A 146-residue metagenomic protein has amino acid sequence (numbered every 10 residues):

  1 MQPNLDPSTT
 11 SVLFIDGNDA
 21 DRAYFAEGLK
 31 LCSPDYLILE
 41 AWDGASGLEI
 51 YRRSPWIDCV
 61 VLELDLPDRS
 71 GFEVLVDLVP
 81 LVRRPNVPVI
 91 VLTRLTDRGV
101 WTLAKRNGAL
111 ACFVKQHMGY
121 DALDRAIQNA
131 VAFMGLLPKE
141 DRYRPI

Functional and structural regions predicted by a protein language model:
D6-A20, F25-L29, E40, V60: Conserved acidic segment of CheY-like receiver
D16, L62-D65, T93: Active-site residues of response regulator receiver
E40-C59: Acidic, metal-coordinating helix/loop segments flanking the phosphotransfer/catalytic sites of two-component signaling
D43, S70-E73: Acidic catalytic/metal-coordinating carboxylates
E49, F72-P85: Short amphipathic alpha-helix used as the core "switch/output" element in two-component signaling
V60, P85-R98: A short, hydrophobic beta-strand element within the central beta-sheet of small alpha/beta folds
F72-E73, L95-F113, H117-D124: Alpha4 helix (beta4-alpha4-beta5 surface) of REC/receiver domains from two-component response regulators
A122-L137: Receiver (REC) domain switch/output surface
